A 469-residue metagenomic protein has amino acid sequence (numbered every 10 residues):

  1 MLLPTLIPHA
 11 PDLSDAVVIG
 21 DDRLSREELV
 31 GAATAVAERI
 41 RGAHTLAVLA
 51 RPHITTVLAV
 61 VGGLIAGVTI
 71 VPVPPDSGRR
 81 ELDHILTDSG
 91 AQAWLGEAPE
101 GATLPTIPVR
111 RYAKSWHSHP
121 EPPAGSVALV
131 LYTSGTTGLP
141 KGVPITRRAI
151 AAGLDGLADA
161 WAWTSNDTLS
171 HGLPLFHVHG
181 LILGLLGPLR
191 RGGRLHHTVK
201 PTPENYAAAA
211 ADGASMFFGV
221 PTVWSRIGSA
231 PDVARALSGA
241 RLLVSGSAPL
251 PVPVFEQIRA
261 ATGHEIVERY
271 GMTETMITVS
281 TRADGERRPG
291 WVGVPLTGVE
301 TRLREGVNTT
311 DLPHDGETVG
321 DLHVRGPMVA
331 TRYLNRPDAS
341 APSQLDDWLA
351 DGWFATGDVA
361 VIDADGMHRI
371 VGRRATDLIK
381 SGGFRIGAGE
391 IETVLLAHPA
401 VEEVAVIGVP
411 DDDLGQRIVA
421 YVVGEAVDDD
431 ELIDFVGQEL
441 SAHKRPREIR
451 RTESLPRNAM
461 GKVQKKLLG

Functional and structural regions predicted by a protein language model:
P4-S25: AMP-dependent adenylate-forming
P11-L13, S115-Y132, L139, A162-T168: Conserved pre-ATP/AMP-binding loop-to-beta segment of ANL
D22-R23, A37-S77: Conserved AMP-binding/adenylate-forming
R23-E27, A128-D155, R282: Conserved AMP-binding A3 loop
V48, W94, G326, T331-R332 (+4 more regions): AMP-binding/adenylate-forming catalytic core of the ANL superfamily
A151-T168, F176-M216, A230: Conserved AMP-binding/adenylation subdomain of ANL enzymes
S215-G219, G228-R288, E300: Gly/Ser/Thr-rich phosphate-binding loop
V294-G298, G306-D347, M367, I386: Conserved ATP/PPi-binding loop(s) of AMP-dependent carboxylate-activating enzymes
